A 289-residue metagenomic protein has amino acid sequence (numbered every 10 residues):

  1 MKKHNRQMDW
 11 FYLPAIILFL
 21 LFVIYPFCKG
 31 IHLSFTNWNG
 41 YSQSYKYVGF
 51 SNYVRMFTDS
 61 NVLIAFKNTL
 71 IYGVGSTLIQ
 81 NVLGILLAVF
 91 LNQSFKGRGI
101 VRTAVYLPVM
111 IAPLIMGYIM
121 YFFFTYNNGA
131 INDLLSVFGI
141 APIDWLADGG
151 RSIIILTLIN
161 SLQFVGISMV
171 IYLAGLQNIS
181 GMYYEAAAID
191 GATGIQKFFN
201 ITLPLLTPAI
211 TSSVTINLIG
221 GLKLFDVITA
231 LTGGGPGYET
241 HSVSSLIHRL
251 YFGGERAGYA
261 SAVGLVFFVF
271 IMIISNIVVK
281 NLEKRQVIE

Functional and structural regions predicted by a protein language model:
K2-E289: A structural signal for multi-pass alpha-helical bundles of membrane permease subunits that mediate small-molecule
